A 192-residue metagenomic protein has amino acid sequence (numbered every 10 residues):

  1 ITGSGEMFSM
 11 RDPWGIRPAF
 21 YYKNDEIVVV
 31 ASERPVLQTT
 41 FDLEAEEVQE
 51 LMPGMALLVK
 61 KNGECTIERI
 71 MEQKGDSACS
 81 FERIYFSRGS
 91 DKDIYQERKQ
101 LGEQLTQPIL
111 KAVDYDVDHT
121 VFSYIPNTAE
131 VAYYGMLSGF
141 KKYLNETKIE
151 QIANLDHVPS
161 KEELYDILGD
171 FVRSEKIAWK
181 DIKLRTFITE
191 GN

Functional and structural regions predicted by a protein language model:
I1-E130, Y134-N192: N-terminal segments that mediate ammonia production and transfer in glutamine-dependent amidotransferase systems
